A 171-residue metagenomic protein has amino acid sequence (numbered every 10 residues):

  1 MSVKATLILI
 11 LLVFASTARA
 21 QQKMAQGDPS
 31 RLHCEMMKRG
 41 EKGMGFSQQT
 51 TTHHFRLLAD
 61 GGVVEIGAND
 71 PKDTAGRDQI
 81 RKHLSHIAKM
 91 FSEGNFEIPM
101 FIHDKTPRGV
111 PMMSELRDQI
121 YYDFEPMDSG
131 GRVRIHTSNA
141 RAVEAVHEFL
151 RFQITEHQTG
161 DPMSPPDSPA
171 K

Functional and structural regions predicted by a protein language model:
M1-L7: Bacterial N-terminal signal peptides that target proteins for export
L11-R19: Hydrophobic h-region of N-terminal signal peptides that target proteins for export in Gram-negative bacteria
R19-K171: Intrinsically disordered, low-complexity terminal tails/loops enriched in metal-binding residues
